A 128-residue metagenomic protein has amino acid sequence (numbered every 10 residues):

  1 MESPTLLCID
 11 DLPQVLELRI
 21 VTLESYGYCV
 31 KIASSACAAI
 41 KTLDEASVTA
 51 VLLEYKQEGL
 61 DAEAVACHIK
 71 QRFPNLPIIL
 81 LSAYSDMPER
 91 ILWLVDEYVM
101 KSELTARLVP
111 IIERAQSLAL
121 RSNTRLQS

Functional and structural regions predicted by a protein language model:
S3-Q14, R19-L23, V51: Conserved acidic segment of CheY-like receiver
P13, S34-A38, A106: Acidic phosphotransfer microenvironment of two-component signaling modules
I32-A50: Acidic, metal-coordinating helix/loop segments flanking the phosphotransfer/catalytic sites of two-component signaling
K41, E63-P74: Short amphipathic alpha-helix used as the core "switch/output" element in two-component signaling
L53-C67: Conserved phosphotransfer microenvironments
D96-M100: Conserved phosphoryl-transfer motifs of two-component systems
E103-Q116, L120, T124: C-terminal output helix
